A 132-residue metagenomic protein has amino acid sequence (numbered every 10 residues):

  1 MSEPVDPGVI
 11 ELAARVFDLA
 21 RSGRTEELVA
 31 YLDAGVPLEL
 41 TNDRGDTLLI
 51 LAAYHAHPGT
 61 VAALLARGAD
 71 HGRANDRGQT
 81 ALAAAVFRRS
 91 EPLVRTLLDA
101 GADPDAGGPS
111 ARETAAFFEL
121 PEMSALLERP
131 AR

Functional and structural regions predicted by a protein language model:
E27, G59-T60, P92-L93, E122-L126: Conserved ankyrin/ankyrin-like repeat signature
